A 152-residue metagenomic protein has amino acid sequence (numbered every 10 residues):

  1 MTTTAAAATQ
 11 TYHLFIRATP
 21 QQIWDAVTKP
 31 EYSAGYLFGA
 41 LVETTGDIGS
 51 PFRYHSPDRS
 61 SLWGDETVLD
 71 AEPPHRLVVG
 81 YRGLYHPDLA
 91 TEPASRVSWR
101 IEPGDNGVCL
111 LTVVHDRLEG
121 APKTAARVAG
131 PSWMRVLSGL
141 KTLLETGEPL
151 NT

Functional and structural regions predicted by a protein language model:
M1-V42: Hydrophobic ligand-binding cavity/cleft-lining segments
A7-H13, P51, W63, R76 (+2 more regions): Intrinsic-disorder/low-complexity, polar/charged segments enriched in Ser/Thr/Lys/Arg/Asp/Glu/Gln
T11-Y12, E31-D65: Short beta-edge strand/loop motif at the mouth of beta-sheet-based domains
H13-L14, D65-D70, S95-P103: Hydrophobic/aromatic beta-strand elements that line small-molecule binding cavities or substrate pockets in beta-rich
P20-Q21, L69-R76, R100-L110: A short, structured loop/turn motif at beta-sheet edges
I23-W24, S33, F52, V68 (+4 more regions): Hydrophobic pocket/interface hotspot
H86-M134, N151-T152: Beta-strand/loop substructures that line and gate deep hydrophobic ligand-binding cavities in soluble
T142-T152: Short, highly charged C-terminal tails/helix-capping segments
